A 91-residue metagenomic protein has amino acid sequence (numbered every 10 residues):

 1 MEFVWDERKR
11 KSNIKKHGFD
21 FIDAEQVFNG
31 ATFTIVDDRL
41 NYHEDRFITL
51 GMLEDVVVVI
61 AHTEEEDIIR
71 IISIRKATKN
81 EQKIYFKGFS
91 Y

Functional and structural regions predicted by a protein language model:
M1-Y91: Ribonuclease/tRNase effector modules and their secretory precursors
